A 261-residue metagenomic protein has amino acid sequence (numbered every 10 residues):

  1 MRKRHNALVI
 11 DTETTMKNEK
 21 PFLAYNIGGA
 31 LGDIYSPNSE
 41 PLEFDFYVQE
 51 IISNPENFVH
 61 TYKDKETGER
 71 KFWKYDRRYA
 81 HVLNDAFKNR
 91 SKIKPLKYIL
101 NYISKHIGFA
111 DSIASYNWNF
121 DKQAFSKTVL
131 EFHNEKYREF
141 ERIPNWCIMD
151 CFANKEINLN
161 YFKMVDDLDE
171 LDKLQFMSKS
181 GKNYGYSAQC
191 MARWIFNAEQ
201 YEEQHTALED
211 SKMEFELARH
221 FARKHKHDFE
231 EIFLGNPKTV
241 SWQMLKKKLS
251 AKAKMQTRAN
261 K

Functional and structural regions predicted by a protein language model:
R2, L168-N183, W194-I195, L208-K261: Acidic two-metal-ion nuclease catalytic site recognized across multiple nuclease folds, prominently DnaQ/RNase D-T
R2-K122, S126: Conserved non-catalytic scaffold segment of RNase H-like nuclease domains
T12-M16, D150, M213: Short, glycine/acidic-enriched loop or turn micro-motifs at the edges of active sites
P37, I157-Y161, F221-F229: Short helix-capping/linker segments at secondary-structure and domain boundaries
F46-E50, E139-E156: A short, structured active-site edge motif that brings together acidic residues
S53-N54, K63-N84, M149-S211: Active-site-proximal helix-loop-helix substrate-binding element of RNase H-like nuclease domains
N119-W146: Substrate-recognition/cap helix-loop segment adjacent to the acidic, metal-dependent catalytic center of Asp-based
